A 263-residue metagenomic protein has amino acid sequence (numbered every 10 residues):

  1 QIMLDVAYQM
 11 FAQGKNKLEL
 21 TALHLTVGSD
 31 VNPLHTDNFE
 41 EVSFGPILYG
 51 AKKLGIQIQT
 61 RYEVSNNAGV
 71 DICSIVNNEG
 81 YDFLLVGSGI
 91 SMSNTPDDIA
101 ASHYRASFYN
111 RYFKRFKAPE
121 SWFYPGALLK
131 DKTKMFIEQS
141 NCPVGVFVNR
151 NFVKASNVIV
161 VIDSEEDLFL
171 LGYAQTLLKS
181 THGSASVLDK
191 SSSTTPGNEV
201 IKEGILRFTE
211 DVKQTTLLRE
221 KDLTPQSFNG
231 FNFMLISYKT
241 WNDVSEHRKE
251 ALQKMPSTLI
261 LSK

Functional and structural regions predicted by a protein language model:
Q1, G87-P196, K202-K263: Intrinsically disordered or low-complexity boundary/linker segments at protein termini and domain junctions
Q1-F44, K52-Q57, D167-F169, L178-T181: Non-transmembrane accessory domains of multi-pass membrane transporters/channels
L4-Y8, C73, K130: Short amphipathic alpha-helical segments
E41-G45, N198-K202: Short, surface-exposed alpha-helical segments at coil->helix boundaries
L54-R61, A185-L188: Short beta-strand elements in bilobed, periplasmic/extracellular small-molecule ligand-binding domains
E63-G69: Charged docking surfaces used in two-component/phosphorelay signaling
D71-E79, T224-Q226: Short, well-structured alpha-helical segments in soluble
